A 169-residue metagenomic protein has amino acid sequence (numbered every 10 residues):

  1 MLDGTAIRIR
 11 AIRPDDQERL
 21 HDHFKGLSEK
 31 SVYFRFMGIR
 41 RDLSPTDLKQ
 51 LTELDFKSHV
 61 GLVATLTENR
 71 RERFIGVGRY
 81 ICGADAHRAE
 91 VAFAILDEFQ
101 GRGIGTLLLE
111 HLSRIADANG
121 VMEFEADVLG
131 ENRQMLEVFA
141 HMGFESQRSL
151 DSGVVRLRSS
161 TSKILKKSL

Functional and structural regions predicted by a protein language model:
M1-L169: Long, contiguous binding/interaction regions
